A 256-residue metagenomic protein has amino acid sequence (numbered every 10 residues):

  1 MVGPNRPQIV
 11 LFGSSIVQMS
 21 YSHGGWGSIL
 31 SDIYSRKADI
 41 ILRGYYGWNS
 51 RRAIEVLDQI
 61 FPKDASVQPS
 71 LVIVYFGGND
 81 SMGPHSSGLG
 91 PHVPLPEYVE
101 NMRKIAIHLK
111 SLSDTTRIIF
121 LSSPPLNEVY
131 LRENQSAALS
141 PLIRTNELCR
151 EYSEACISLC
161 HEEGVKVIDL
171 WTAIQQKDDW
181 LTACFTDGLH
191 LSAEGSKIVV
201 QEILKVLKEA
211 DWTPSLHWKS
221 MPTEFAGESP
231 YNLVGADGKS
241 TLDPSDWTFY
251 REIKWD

Functional and structural regions predicted by a protein language model:
V2-N5, S28-D39, R52-D256: Alpha-helical cap/lid subdomain in secreted, periplasmic, or secretory-pathway luminal O-acyl-processing enzymes
R6-H23, Y46-W48, N79-S81: Catalytic nucleophile-elbow at a beta strand-turn-alpha helix junction centered on a G-D-S/GDSL motif, marking
L11-F12, L42, F120: A structural signal for the hydrophobic beta-strands that form the central parallel beta-sheet of Rossmann-like
